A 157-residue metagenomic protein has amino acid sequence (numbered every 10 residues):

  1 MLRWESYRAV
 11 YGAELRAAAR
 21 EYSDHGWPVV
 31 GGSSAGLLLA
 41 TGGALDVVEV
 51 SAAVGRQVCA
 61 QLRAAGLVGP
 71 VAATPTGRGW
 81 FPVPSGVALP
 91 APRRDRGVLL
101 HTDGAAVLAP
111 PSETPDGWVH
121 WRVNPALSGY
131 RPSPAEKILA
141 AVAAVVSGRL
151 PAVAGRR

Functional and structural regions predicted by a protein language model:
M1-T76, S85-V87, T114, N124-P132 (+1 more regions): Signature for HUH/AEP ssDNA processing cores
V83-A106: Helical (often loop-to-helix) elements that flank the catalytic cores of nucleotide-handling enzymes
D95, V119-L127: Short, low-order "capping/linker" segments at domain edges
H101-W121: Contiguous ligand/interfacial binding patches
